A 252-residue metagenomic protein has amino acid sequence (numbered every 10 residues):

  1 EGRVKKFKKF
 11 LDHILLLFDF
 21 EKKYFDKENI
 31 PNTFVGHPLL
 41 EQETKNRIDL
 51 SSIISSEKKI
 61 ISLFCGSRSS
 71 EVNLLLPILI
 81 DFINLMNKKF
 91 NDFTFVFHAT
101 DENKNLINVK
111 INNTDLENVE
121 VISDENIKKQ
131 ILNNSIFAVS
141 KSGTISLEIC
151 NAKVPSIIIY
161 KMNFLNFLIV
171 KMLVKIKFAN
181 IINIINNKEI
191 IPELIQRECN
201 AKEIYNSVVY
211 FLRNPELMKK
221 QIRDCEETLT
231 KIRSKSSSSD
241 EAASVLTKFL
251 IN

Functional and structural regions predicted by a protein language model:
E1-N252: Nucleotide-activated sugar donor-binding and catalytic core shared by glycosyltransferases and related lipid-linked
